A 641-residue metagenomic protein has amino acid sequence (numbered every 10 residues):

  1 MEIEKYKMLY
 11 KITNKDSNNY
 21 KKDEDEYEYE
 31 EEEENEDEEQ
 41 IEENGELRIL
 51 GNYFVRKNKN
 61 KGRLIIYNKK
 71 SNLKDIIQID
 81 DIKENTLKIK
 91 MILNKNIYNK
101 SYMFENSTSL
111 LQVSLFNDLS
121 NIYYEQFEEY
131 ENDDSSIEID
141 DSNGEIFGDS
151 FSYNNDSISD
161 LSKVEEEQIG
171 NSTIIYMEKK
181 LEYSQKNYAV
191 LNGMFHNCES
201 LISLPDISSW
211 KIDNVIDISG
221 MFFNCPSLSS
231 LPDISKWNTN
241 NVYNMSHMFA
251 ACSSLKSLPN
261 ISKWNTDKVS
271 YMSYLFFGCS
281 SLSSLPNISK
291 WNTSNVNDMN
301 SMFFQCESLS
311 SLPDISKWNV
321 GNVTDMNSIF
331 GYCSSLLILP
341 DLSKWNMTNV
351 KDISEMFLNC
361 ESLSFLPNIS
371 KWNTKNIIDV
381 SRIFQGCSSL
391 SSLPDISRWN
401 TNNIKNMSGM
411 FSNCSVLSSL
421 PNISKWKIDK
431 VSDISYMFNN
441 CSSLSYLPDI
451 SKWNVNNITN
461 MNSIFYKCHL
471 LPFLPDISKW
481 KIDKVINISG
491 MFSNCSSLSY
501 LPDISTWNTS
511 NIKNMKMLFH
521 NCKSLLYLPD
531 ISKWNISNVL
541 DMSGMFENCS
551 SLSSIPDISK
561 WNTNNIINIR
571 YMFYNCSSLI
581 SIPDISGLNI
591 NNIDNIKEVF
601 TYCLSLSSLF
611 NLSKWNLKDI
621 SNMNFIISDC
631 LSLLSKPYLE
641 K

Functional and structural regions predicted by a protein language model:
M1-K641: Negatively charged
